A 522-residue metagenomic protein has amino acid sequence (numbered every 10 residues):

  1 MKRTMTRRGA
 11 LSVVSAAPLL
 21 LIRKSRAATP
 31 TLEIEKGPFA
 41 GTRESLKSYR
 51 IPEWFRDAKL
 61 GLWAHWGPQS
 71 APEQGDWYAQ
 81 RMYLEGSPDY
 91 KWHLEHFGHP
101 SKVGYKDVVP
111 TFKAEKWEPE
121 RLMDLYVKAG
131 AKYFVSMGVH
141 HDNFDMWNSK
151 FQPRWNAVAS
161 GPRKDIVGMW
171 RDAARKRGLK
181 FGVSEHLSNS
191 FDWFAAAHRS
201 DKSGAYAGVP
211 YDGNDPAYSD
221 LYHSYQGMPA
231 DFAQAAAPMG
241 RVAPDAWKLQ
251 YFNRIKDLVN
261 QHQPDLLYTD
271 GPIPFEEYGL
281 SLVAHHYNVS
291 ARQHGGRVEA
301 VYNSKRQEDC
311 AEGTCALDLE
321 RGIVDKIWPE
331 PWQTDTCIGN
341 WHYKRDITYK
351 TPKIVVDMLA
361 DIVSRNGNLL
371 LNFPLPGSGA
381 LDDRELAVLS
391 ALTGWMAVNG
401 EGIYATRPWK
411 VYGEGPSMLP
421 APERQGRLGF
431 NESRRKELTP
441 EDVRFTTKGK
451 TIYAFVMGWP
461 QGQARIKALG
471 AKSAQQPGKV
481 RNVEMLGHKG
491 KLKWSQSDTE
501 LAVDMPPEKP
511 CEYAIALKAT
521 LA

Functional and structural regions predicted by a protein language model:
M1-K2, A17-L20, R50-E53, K59: A general, composition-driven signal for non-globular sequence regions
K2-R3, R7-A28: N-terminal export signals
A28-A522: Mature catalytic domains of secreted/periplasmic carbohydrate-active enzymes
